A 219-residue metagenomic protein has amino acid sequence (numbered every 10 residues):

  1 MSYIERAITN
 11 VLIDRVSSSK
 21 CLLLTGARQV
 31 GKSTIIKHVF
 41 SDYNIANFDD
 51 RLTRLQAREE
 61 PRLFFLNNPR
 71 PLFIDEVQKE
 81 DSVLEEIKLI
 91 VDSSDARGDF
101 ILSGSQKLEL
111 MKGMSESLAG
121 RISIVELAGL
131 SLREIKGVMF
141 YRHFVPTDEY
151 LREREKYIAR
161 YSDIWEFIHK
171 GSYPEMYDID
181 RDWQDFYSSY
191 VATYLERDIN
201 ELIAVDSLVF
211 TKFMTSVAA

Functional and structural regions predicted by a protein language model:
M1-I13: N-terminal pre-Walker A segment at the start of P-loop NTPase domains
S2, G137-A219: Interdomain hinge/linker elements that couple catalytic modules in large macromolecular machines
L24: Hydrophobic anchor at the beta1->P-loop junction of P-loop NTPases
K32-S33: Conserved lysine of the Walker
Y43-P71: Short glycine-rich substrate-engagement loop in P-loop NTPases that contacts/grips substrate
L84-L108, K112-S117: Conserved catalytic/switch belt of AAA+ P-loop NTPases
L108-I124, K136-Y141: Short regulatory helix/loop adjacent to the ATP-binding pocket of P-loop NTPases
